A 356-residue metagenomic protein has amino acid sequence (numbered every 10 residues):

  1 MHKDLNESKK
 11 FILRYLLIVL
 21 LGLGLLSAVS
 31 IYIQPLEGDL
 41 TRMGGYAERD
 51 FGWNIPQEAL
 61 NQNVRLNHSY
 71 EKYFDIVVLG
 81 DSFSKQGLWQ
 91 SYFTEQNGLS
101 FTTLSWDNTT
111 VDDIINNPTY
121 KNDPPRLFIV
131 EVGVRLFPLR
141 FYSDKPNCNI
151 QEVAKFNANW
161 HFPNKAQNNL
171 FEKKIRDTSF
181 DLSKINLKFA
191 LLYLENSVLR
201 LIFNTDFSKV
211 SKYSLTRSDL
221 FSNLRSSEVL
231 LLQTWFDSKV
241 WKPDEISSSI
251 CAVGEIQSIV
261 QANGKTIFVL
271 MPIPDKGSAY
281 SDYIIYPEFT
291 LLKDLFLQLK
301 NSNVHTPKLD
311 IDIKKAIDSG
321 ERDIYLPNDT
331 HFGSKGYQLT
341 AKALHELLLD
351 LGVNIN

Functional and structural regions predicted by a protein language model:
M1-N356: Extracellular glycan-modifying ectodomains
